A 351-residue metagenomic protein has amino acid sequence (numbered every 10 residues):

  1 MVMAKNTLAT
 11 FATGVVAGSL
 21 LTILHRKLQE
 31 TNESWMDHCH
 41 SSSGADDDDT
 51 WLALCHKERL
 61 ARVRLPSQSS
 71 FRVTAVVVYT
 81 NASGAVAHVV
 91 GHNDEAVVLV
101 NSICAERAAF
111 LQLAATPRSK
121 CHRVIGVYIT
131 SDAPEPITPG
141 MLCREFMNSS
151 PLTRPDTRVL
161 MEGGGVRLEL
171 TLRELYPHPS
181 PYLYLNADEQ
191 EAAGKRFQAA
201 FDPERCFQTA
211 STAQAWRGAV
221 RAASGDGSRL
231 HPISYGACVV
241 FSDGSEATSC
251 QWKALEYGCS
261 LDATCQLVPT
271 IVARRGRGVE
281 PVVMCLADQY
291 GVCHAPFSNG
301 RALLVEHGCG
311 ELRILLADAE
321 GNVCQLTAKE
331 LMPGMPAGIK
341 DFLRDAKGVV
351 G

Functional and structural regions predicted by a protein language model:
M1-V2, G351: Eukaryotic N-terminal targeting leaders
V2-E30: Terminal signal-anchor or tail-anchor transmembrane helices that tether membrane-associated enzymes to cellular
L20, L24, L28-G351: Zinc-dependent deaminase catalytic domain
